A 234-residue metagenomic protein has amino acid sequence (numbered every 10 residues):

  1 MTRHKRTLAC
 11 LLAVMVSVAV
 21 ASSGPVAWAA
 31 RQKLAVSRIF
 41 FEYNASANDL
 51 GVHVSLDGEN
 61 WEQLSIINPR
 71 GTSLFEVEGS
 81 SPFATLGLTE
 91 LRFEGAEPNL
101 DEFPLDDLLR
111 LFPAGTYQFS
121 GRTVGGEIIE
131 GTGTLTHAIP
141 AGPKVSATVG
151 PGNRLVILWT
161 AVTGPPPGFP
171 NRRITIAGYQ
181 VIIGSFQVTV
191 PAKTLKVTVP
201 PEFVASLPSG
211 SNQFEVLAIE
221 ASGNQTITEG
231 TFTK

Functional and structural regions predicted by a protein language model:
L11-A21: Bacterial N-terminal signal peptides
W28-N44, G131-V162: Short, compositionally biased P/S/T/A/G/V-rich stretches that sit at domain boundaries
W28-P104, A114: Long, polar/Ser/Thr-enriched low-complexity segments that form simple helices or flexible linkers at protein ends
V52-V54, N153-R173: Conserved aromatic anchor
G71-F103, R173-L207: Recognizes extended acidic, P/S/T-rich segments that occur within or adjacent to Ig-like beta-sandwich modules
F112-G125, S209-A218: Short, aromatic- and glycine-rich surface loops/edge beta-strands on solvent-exposed regions
I128-L135, T226-T233: Edge beta-strands of extracellular beta-sandwich domains
F203-T228: Beta-strand-rich modules
